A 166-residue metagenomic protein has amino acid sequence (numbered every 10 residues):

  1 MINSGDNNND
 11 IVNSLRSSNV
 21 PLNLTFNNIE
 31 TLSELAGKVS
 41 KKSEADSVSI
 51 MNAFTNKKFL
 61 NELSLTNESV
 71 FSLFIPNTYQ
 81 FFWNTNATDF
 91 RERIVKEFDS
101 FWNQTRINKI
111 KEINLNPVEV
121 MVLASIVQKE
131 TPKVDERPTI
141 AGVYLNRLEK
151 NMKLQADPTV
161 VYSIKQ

Functional and structural regions predicted by a protein language model:
M1-Q155, T159-K165: Conserved catalytic or metal-liganding residues and their short signature motifs at active sites of enzymes
